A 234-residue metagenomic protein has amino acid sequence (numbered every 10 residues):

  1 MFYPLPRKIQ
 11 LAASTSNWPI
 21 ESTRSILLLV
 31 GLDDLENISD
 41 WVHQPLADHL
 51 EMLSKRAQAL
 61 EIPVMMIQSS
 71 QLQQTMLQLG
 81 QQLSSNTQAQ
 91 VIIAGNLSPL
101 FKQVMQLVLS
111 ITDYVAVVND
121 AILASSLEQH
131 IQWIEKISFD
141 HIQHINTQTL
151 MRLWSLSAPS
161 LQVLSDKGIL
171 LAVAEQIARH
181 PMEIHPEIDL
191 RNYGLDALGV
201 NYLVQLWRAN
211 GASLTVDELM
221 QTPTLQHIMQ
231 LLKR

Functional and structural regions predicted by a protein language model:
M1-I26, D33-L35, D48-M52, R56-L161: Active-site-adjacent betaalpha module
I20-S22, H185, L195: A generic fold-level signal
L32-V42: Short acidic, Gly/Ser-rich segments with clustered Asp/Glu that frequently serve as metal-coordination loops in enzyme
V42-L46, G194-D196: Short, conserved glycine- and acidic-residue-centered signature motifs in active-site or ligand-binding loops
P159-E183, Y202-A209, Q230-R234: Thiotemplate assembly-line natural product biosynthesis machinery
A174-Y193, N210-E218: Phosphopantetheine carrier-protein modules
I188-G211, H227: Phosphopantetheine-attachment site and its flanking helix in carrier
A212-Q230: AMP-binding/adenylate-forming catalytic domain of the ANL superfamily
